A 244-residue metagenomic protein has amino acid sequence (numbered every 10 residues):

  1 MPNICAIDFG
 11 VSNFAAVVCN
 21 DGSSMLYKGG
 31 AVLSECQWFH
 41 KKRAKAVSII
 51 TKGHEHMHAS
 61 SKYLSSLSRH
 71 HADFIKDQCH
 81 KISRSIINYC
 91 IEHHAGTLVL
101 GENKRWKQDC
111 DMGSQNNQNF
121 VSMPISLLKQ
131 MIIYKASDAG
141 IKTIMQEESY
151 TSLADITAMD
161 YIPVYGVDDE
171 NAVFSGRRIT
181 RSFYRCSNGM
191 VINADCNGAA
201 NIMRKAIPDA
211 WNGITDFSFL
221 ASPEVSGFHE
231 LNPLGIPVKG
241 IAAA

Functional and structural regions predicted by a protein language model:
M1-S126, T215-A244: Substrate-contacting helices/loops that form the catalytic groove of nucleic-acid and nucleotide-polymer processing
Q118-N119, M123-A244: Positively charged, low-complexity nucleic-acid-binding target-recognition regions
